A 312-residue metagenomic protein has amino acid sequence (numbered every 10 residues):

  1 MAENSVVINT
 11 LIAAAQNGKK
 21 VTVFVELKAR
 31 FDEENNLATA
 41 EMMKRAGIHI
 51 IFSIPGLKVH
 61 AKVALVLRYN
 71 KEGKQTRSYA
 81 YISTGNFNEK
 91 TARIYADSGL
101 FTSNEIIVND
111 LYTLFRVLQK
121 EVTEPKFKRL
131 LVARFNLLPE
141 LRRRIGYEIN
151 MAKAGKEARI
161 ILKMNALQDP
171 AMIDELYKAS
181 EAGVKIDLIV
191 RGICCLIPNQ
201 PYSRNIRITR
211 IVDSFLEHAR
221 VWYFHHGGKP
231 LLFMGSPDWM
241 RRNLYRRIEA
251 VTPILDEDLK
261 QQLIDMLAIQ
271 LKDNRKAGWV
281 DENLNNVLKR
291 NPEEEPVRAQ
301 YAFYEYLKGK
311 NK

Functional and structural regions predicted by a protein language model:
M1-N4: Acidic-and-aromatic substrate-binding clefts and catalytic sites of carbohydrate-active enzymes
V6-V7, A13, N17-I94, F101-V108 (+2 more regions): PLD/PLD-like phosphodiesterase catalytic module centered on the HKD motif
L111-N136: Long, non-coiled-coil amphipathic alpha-helical linker/lever segments that couple catalytic cores to other domains
